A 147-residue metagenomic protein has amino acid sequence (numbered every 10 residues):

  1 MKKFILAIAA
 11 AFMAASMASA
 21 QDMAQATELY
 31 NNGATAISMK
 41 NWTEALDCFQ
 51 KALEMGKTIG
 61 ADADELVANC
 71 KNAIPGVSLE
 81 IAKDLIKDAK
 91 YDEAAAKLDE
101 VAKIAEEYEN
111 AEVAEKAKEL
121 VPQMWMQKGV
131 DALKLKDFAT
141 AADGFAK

Functional and structural regions predicted by a protein language model:
K2, A18-K83, K87-D88: N-terminal leader/linker segments that initiate helical-solenoid repeat arrays
A7-A15: Bacterial N-terminal signal peptides
N31, A73, E80, K116 (+2 more regions): "A position-specific structural signal for the A-helix of alpha-solenoid helical repeats
W42, Y91-D92, F138: TPR-repeat structural position
G56, A105-Y108: Alpha-helical junction/boundary sensor with strong preference for TPR arrays
